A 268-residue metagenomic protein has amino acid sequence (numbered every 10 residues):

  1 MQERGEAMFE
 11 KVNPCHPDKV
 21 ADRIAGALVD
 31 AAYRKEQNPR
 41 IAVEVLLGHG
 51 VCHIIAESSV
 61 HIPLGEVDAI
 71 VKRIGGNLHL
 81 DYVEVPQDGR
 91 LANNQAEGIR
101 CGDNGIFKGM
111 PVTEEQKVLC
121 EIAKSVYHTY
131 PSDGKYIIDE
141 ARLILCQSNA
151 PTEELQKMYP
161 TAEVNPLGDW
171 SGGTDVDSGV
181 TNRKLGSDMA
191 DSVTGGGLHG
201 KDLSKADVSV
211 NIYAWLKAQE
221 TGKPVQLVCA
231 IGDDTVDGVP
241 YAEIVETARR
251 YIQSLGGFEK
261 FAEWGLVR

Functional and structural regions predicted by a protein language model:
Q2-R268: A domain-level signal for the structural core that forms small-molecule/cofactor-binding pockets and catalytic centers
